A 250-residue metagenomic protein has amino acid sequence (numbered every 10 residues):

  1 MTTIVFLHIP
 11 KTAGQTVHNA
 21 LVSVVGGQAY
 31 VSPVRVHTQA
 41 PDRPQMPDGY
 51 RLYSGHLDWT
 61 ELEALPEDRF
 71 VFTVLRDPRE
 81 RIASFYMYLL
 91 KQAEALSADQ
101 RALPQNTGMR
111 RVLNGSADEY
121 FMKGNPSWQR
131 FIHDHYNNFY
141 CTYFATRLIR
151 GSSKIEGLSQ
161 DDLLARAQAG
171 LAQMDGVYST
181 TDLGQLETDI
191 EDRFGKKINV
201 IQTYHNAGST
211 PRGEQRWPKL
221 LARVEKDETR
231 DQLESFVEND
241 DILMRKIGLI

Functional and structural regions predicted by a protein language model:
M1, P47-D48, P66-D68, L171-Q173 (+1 more regions): Short, well-ordered loop/turn elements at secondary-structure boundaries
M1-L57, S84-F85, L90-R101: PAPS-dependent sulfotransferase catalytic core
I4-F6, F70, L233: A generic hydrophobic-helix recognition signal that picks specific residues within alpha-helical hydrophobic
A13, D77, Y178, I190 (+2 more regions): A residue-level signal for conserved active-site and pocket-lining positions in enzyme catalytic cores
H18, V22, E187-E191, E234 (+1 more regions): Non-transmembrane alpha-helical segments in soluble domains of secreted/periplasmic/extracellular proteins
R35, D77-P78, H205: Short, acidic/turn-prone active-site loops that include or flank metal/cofactor- and phosphate-binding residues
T38-A40, G55-L62, E67-T73, E80-V200: PAPS-dependent sulfotransferase catalytic domain
L52-W59, N199-I250: PAPS-dependent sulfotransferase catalytic core
